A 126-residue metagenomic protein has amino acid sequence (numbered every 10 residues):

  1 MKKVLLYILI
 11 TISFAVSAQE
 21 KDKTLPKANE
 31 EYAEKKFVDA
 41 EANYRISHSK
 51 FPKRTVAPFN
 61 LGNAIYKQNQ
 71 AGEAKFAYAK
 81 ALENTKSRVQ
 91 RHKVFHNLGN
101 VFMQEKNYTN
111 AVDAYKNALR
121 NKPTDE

Functional and structural regions predicted by a protein language model:
D22-K23, V56, Q90-K93: Start-of-helix register in tetratricopeptide repeats
S47, A81-N84, A118: Canonical positions in the second alpha-helix
P52, K86-V89, P123: Short coil turns that delineate tetratricopeptide repeat
